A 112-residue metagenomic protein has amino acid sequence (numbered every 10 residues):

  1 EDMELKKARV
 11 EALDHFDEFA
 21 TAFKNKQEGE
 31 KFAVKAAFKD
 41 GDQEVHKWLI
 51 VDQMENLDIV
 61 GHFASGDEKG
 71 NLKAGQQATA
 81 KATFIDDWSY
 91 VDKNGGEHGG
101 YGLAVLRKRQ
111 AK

Functional and structural regions predicted by a protein language model:
E1-G41: N-terminal secretory signal peptides
G29-K31, H46, D58, K73-G75: Extracytoplasmic
A33, W48-I50, H62: Soluble periplasmic/extracytoplasmic beta-strand elements of cell-envelope proteins
D40-I50: Short coil-to-beta-strand transition motifs
Q53-I59: Short, conserved beta-turn/loop elements at beta-strand boundaries and strand-helix junctions
I59-A78: Short solvent-exposed strand/turn elements
Q77-K112: C-terminal partner/receptor-binding element of secreted or periplasmic proteins
